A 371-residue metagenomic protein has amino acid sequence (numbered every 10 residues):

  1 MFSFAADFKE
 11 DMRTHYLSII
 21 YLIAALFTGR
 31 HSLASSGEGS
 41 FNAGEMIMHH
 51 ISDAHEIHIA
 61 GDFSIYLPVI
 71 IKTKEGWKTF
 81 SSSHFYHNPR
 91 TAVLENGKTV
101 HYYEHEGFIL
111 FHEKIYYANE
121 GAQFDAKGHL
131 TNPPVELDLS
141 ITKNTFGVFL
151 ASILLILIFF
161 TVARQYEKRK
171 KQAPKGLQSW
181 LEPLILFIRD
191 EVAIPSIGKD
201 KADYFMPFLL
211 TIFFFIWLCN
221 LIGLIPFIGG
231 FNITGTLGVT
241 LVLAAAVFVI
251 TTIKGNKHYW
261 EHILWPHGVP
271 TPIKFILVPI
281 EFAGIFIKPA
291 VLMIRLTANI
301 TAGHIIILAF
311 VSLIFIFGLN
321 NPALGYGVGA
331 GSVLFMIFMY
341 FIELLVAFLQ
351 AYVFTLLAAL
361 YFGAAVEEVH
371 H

Functional and structural regions predicted by a protein language model:
S3, F8, R13-Y16, G29-P174: Perimembrane topogenic segments of multi-pass inner/organellar membrane proteins
I19-T28: Bacterial N-terminal signal peptides
T131-E136, I188-A202: Cytosolic juxtamembrane amphipathic/interface segments immediately preceding and feeding into a transmembrane helix
L157-S196, H258: Hydrophobic transmembrane alpha-helix segments characteristic of membrane transport and insertion machinery
E191, M206, L210-I225, G238-L356 (+1 more regions): Hydrophobic alpha-helical transmembrane segments and adjacent short intramembrane/lumenal linkers of inner/organellar
P226-F231: Membrane-interface helix caps and helix-loop-helix hairpins in membrane proteins
N232-G238: Intramembrane alpha-helical segments
